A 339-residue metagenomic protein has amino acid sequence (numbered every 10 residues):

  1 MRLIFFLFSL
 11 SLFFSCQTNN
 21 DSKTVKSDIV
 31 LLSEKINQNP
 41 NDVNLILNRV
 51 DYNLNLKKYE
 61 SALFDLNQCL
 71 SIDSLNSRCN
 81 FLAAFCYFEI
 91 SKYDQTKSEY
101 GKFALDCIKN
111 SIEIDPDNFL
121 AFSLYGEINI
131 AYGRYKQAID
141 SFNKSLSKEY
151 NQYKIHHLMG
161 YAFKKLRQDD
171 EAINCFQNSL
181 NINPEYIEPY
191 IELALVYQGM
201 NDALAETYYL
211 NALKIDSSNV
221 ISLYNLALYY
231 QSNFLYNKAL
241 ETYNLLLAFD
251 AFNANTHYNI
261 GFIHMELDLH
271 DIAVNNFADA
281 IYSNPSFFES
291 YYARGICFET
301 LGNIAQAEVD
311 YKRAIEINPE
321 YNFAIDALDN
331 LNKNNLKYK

Functional and structural regions predicted by a protein language model:
L12-S15: C-terminal motif of bacterial Sec signal peptides marking the signal peptidase cleavage site
Q17-N19: Bacterial signal peptide processing site
S22-L31, K57-Q68, S91-N110, Y132-K144 (+6 more regions): Structural signature of tandem alpha-helical TPR/SEL1-like repeats, specifically the intra-repeat loop/turn
V43-N44, S77-F81, F119-L120, Y153-K154 (+5 more regions): Helix-start (N-cap) detector for alpha-helical repeat units in TPR-like alpha-solenoids, especially tetratricopeptide
L54, F88, S123, I130 (+9 more regions): Position-specific recognition of the canonical hydrophobic site in helix A of tetratricopeptide repeat
